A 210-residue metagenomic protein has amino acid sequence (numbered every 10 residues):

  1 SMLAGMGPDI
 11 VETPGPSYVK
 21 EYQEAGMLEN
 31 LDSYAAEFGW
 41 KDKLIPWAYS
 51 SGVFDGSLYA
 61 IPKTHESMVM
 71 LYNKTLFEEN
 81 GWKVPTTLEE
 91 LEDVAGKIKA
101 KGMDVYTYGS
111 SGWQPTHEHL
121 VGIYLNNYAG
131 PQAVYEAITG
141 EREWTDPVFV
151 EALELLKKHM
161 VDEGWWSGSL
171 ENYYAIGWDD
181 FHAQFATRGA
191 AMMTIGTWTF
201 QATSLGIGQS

Functional and structural regions predicted by a protein language model:
S1, P16-S17, L88-D93, L170-A183: Short helix-initiation/N-cap motifs at beta->coil->alpha
S1-L44, T75-T86, A183-Q184, A191-M192 (+1 more regions): Extracytoplasmic "Venus flytrap"/periplasmic binding protein-like
G5-D9, S57-L58, K99-Y106, D162-W165 (+2 more regions): Loop/turn elements at helix/coil->beta-strand transitions in domains of secreted/extracellular proteins
P14-M68, K83, E92, I98 (+2 more regions): Hinge/lid segment of periplasmic solute-binding proteins
G15-V19, E66-V69, L76-F77, S111-P115 (+1 more regions): Solvent-exposed loop/turn segments at secondary-structure junctions within structured extracellular/periplasmic domains
N30-L44, N127-E151, K158, L205-Q209: Short, solvent-exposed loop/beta-turn-alpha elements that line the ligand-binding surface or hinge of extracytoplasmic
F54-K63, M68, E92-R142, A190: Extracytoplasmic/periplasmic solute-binding protein
A95-K97, T139-Y173: Glycine-centered hinge/linker elements that transmit conformational signals in sensory and ligand-binding systems
